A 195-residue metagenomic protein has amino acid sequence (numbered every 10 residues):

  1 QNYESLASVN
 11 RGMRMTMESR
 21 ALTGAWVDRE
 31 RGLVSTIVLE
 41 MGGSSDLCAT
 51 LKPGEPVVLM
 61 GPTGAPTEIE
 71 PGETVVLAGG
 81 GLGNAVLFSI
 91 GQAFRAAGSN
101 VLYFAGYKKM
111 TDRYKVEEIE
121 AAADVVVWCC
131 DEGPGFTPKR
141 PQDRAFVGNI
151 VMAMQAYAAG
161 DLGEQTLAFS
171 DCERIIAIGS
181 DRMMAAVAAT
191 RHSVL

Functional and structural regions predicted by a protein language model:
Q1-E55: Ferredoxin-reductase
G43-L195: FNR/FR-type flavoprotein reductase catalytic core
